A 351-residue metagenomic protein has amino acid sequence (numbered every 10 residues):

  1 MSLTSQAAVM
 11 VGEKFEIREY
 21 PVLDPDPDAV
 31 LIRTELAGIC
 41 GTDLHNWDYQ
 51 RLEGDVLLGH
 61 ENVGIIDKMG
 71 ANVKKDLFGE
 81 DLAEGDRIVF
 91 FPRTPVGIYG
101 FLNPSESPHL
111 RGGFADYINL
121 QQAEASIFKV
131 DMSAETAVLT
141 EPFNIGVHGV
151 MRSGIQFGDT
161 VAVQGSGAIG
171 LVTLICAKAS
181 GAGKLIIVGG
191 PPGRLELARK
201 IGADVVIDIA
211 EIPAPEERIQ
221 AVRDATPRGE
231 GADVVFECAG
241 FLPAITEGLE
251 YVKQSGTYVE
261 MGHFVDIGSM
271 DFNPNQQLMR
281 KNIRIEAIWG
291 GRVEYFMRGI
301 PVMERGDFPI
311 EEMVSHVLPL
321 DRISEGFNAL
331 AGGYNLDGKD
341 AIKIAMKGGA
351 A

Functional and structural regions predicted by a protein language model:
L3-S5, D208, G229, V259-E260 (+4 more regions): C-terminal capping/lid region of NAD(P)-dependent oxidoreductase domains
A7, E61-V63, D86-R87, Y117 (+5 more regions): Residue-level marker of beta-strand positions
L23-A37, Y49-T94, K129-D131: Glycine-rich beta-strand-centered segment in the early N-terminal region that forms part of a ligand/cofactor-binding
I88-Q164: NAD(P)H dinucleotide-binding glycine-rich loop of Rossmann-like/cofactor-binding domains, especially the beta1-alpha1
V130-I212, E217: Mid-domain Rossmann-like dinucleotide-binding core that forms the NAD(H)/NADP(H) cofactor-binding site
R199-K200, D204, L242-R305, E312 (+1 more regions): Glycine-rich phosphate-binding loop and adjacent beta-alpha segment of Rossmann(oid) nucleotide-cofactor-binding
P213-G229: Short amphipathic alpha-helix with an adjacent loop that forms part of the alpha/beta core around
E230-F236: Short SAM/SAH-binding signature in class I
